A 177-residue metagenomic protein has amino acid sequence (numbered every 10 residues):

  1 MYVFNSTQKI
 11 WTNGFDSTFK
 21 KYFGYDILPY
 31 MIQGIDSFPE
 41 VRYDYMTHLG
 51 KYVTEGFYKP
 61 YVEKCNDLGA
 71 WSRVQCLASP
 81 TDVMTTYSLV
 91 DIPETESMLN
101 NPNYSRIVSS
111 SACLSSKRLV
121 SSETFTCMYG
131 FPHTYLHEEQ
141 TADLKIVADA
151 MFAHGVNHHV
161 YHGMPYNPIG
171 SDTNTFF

Functional and structural regions predicted by a protein language model:
M1-V83, M164: Polysaccharide-binding and catalytic clefts of secreted carbohydrate-active enzymes
L68-F177: Hydrophobic targeting/anchoring helices
